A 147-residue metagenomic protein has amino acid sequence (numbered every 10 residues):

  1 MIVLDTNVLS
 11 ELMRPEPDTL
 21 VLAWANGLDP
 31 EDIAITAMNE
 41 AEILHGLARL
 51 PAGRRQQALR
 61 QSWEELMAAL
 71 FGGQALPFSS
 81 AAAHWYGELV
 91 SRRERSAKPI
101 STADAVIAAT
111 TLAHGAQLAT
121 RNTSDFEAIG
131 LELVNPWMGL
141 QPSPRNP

Functional and structural regions predicted by a protein language model:
M1, A108-P147: Acidic, PIN/NYN-like endoribonuclease modules and their adjacent C-terminal/linker elements
M1-N39, A48-E65, L140-S143: Short, well-structured N-terminal submotif of metal-dependent ribonuclease cores
N7, L20, H84, A105-V106 (+1 more regions): Active-site phosphate/pyrophosphate-handling residues
L9, E40-I43, A83, F126: A generic structural signal for short hydrophobic patches within well-formed alpha-helices
E11-L12, W24, G46, Y86-L89 (+2 more regions): Residues that scaffold the ATP/ADP-binding catalytic core of kinase and kinase-like folds
L28, F71, I129-G130: Short, structured coil segments at secondary-structure junctions
H45-Q56, A69-A119, N146-P147: Active-site neighborhoods of divalent-metal-dependent phosphate/nucleic-acid chemistry enzymes
